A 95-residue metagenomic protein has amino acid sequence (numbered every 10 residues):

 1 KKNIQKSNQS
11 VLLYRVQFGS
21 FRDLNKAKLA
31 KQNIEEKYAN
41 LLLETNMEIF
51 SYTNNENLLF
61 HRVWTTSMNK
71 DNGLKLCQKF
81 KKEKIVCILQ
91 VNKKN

Functional and structural regions predicted by a protein language model:
K1-L12, R22-N95: Extracytoplasmic
R15-G19: Short, well-ordered beta-strand elements within core beta-sheets of diverse protein domains
